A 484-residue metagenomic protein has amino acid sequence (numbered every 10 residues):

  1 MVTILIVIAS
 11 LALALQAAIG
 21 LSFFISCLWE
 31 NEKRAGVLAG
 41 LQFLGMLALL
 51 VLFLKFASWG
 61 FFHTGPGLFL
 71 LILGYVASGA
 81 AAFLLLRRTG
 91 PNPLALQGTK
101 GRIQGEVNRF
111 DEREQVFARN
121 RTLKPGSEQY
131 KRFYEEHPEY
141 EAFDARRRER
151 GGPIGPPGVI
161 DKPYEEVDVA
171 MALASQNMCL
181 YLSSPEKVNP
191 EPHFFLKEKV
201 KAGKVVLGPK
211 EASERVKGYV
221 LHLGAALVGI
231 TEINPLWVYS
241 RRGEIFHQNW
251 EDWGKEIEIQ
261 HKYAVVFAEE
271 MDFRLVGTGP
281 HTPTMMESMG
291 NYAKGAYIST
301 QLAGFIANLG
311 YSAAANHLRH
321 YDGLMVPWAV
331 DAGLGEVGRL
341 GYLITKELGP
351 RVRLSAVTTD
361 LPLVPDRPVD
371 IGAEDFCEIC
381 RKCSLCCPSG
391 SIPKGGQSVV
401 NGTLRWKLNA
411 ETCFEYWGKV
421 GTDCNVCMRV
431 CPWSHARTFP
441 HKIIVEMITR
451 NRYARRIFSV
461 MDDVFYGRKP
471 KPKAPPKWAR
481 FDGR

Functional and structural regions predicted by a protein language model:
M1-G67, I257-H261, G341, T345-G349 (+8 more regions): Intrinsic structural disorder
V2-I6, S10-R274, H281-T282: Non-catalytic, usually N-terminal nucleic-acid engagement modules in DNA/RNA processing proteins
I8, A12, L70, A95-E112 (+2 more regions): Flanking helices and flexible, charged tails adjoining ferredoxin-like Fe-S electron-transfer domains in multi-subunit
L223-W433, T438-N451: Catalytic cores of enzyme domains
